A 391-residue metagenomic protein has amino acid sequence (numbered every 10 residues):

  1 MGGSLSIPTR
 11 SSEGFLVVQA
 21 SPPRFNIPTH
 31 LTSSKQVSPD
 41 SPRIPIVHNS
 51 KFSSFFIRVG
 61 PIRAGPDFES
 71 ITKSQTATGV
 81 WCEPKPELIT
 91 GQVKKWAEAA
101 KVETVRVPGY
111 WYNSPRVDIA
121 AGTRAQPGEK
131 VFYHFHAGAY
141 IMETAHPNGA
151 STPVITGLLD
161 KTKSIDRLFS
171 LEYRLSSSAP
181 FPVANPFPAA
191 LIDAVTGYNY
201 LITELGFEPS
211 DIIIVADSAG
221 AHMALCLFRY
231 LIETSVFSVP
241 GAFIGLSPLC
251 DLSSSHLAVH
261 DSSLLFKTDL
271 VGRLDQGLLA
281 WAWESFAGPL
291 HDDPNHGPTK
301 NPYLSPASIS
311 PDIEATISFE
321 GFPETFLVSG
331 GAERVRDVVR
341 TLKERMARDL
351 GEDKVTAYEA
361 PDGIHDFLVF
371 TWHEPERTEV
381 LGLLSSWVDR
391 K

Functional and structural regions predicted by a protein language model:
M1-K130, E284, L290, A332-R334 (+2 more regions): Extended, polar/charged low-complexity intrinsically disordered and coiled-coil segments in eukaryotic
P108-K163: Short, surface-exposed "cap/lid" segments of acyl-processing enzymes
A139, Y173-S177, C250, I364: Alpha/beta-hydrolase active-site loop signature
T144-H146, A179-P182, H256: Conserved catalytic-core motifs of eukaryotic protein kinase domains, centered on the activation segment
L158-S178: Conserved alpha/beta-hydrolase
A184-E204: Alpha/beta-hydrolase active-site loop
I192, T203-I213, L225-K391: Alpha/beta hydrolase fold serine-hydrolase catalytic domain that processes acyl esters and thioesters
A216, G220, A224: Gly/Ala-rich beta-loop-alpha elbow adjacent to hydrolase catalytic centers
